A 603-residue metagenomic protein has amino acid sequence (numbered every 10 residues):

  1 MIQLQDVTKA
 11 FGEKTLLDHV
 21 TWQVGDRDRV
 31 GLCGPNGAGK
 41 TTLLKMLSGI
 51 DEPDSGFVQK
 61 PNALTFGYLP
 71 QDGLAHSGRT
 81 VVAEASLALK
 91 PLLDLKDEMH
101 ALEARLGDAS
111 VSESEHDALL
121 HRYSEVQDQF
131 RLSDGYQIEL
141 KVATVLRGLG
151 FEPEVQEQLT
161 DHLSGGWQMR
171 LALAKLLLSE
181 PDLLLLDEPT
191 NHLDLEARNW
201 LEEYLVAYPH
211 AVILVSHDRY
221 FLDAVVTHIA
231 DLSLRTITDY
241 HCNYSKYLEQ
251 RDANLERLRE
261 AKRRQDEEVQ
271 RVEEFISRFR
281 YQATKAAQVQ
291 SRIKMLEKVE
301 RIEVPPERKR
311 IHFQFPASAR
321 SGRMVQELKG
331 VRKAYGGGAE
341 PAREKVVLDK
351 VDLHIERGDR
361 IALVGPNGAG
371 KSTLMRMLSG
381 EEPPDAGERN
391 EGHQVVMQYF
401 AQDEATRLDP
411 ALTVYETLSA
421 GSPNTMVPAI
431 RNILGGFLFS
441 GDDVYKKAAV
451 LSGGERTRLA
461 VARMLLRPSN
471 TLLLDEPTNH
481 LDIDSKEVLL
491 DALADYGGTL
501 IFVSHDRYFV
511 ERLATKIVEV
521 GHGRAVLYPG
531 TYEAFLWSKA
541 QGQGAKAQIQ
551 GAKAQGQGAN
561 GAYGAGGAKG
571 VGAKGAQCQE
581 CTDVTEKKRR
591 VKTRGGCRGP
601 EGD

Functional and structural regions predicted by a protein language model:
M1-R263, K309, P316-D603: ABC ATP-binding cassette signature C-motif
Q250-P305: Intracellular alpha-helical coupling/juxtamembrane segments of multi-pass membrane proteins
